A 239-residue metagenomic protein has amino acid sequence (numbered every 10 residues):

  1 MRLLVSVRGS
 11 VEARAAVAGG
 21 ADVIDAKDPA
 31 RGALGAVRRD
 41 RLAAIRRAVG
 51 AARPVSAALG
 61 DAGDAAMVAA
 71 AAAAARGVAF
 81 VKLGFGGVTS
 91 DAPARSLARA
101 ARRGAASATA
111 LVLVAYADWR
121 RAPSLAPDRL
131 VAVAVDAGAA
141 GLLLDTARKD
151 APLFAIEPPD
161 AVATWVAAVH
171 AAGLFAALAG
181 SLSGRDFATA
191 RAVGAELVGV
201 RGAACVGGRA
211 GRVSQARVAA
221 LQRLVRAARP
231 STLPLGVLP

Functional and structural regions predicted by a protein language model:
R2-D22: N-terminal basic/disordered segments at the start of proteins
A16, I45, L142, A190 (+1 more regions): Conserved, mostly hydrophobic/aromatic
V23-L34, R76-S90, G141-A151, V193-V218: Glycine-rich phosphate-binding active-site loops on the catalytic face of alpha/beta enzymes
D28-L59: Glycine/small-residue-rich interface belts in oligomeric ring/scaffold proteins and their assembly partners
R39-A48, S90-R103, V200-P239: C-terminal helical cap(s) of enzyme catalytic domains, especially alpha/beta-barrels
G50-I156, T164, A168-F175, R185 (+1 more regions): Conserved anion-binding
